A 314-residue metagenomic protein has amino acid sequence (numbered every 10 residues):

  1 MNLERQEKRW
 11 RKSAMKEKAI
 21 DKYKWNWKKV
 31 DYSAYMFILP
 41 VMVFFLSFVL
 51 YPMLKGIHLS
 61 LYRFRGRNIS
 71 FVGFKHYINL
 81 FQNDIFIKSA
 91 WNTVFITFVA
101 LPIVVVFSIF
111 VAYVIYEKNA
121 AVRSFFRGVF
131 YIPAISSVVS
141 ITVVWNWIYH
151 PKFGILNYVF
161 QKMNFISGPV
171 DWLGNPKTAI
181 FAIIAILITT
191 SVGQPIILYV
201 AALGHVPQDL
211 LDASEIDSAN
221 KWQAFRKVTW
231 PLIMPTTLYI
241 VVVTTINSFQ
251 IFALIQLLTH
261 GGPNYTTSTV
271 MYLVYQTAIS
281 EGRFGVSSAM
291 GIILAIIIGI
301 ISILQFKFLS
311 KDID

Functional and structural regions predicted by a protein language model:
M1-K28: Short, Lys/Arg-rich, polar N-terminal cytosolic tail immediately upstream of the first transmembrane signal-anchor
K24-D314: A structural signal for multi-pass alpha-helical bundles of membrane permease subunits that mediate small-molecule
